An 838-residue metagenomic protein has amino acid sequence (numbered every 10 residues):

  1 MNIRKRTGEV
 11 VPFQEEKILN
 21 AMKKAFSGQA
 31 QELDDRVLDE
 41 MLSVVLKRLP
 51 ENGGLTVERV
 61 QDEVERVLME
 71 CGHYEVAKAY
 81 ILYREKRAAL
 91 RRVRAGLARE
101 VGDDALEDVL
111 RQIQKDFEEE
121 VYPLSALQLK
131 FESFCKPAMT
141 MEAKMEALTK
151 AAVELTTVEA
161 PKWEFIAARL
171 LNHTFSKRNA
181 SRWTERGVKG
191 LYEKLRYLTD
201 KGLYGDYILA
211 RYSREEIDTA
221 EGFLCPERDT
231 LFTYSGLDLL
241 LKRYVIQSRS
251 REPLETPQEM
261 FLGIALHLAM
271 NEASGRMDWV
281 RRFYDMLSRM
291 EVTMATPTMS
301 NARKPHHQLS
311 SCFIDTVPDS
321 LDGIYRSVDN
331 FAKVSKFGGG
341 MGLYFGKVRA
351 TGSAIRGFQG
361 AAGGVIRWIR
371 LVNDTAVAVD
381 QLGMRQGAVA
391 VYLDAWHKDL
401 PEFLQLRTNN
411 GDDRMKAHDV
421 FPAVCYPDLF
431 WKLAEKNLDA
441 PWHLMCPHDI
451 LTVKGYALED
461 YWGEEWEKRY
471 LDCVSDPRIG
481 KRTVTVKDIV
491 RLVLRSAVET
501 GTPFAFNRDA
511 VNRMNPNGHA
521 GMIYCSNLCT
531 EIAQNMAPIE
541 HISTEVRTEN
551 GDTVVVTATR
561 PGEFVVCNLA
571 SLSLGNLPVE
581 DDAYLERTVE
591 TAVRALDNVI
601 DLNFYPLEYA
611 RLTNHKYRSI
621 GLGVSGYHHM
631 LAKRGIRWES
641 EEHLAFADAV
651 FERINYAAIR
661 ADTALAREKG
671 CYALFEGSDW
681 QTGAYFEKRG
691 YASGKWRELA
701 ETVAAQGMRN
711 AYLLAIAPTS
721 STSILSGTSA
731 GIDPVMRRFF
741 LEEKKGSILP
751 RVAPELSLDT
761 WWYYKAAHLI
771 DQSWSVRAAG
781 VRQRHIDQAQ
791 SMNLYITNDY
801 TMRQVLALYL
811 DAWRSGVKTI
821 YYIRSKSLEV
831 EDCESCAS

Functional and structural regions predicted by a protein language model:
M1-E255: Often metal-dependent polyanion-binding catalytic scaffolds in large enzymes
R6-F13, L33, V101, M139 (+19 more regions): Alpha-helix capping and helix-loop boundary segments enriched in small/acidic/polar residues
M41, Q61-E65, I81-K86, K130-F131 (+15 more regions): A glycine-rich phosphate-binding loop feature that marks nucleotide/adenosyl-phosphate handling sites
A79-A89, V93, W163-L195, Y426 (+6 more regions): Terminal amphipathic helices with adjacent charged low-complexity linkers/tails
A180-S274, G357-L371, G383-G387, Y392-N527 (+2 more regions): Conserved, charged catalytic cores of large soluble enzymes
S213-E221, C225, D229-D238, T530-Q534 (+6 more regions): Catalytic alpha/beta core of large soluble enzyme barrels
I246, E252, F261-R276, V280 (+10 more regions): Function-dense linear segments that define catalytic or interfacial modules in macromolecule-processing proteins
M286, K304, V328, T588-R611 (+3 more regions): Internal maturation/activation junctions in enzymes
